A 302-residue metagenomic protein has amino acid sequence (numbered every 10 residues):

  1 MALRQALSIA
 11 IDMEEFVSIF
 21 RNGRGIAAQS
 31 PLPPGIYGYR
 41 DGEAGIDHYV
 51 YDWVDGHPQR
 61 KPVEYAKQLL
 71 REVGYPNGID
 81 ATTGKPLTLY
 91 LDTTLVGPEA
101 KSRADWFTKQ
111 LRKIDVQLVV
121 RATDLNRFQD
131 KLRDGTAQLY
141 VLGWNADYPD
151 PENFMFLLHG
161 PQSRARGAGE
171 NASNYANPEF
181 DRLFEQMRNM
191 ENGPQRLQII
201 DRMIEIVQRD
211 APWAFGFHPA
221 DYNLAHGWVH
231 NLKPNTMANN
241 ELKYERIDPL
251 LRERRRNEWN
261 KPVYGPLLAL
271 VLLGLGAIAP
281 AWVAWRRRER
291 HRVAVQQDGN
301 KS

Functional and structural regions predicted by a protein language model:
M1, G38-V63, G78-P86, K131-G135 (+2 more regions): Short, solvent-exposed loop/beta-turn-alpha elements that line the ligand-binding surface or hinge of extracytoplasmic
M1, Q5, I9, E14 (+10 more regions): Solvent-exposed, polar/charged alpha-helical surfaces in well-ordered, non-transmembrane soluble domains, broadly
M13-F16, G23-A27, I36-Y39, L95-E99 (+4 more regions): Solvent-exposed loop/turn segments at secondary-structure junctions within structured extracellular/periplasmic domains
V17-R21, V73-L95, Y140-G143, N189-G227: Bilobed periplasmic-binding protein-like "clamshell/Venus-flytrap" ligand-binding domains
A27-V73, L95-S102: Structural transition elements
L91, Q110-S163, I199: Periplasmic binding protein-like
L273-R287: Alpha-helical transmembrane segments
R290-S302: Cytoplasmic C-terminal tails of single-pass
